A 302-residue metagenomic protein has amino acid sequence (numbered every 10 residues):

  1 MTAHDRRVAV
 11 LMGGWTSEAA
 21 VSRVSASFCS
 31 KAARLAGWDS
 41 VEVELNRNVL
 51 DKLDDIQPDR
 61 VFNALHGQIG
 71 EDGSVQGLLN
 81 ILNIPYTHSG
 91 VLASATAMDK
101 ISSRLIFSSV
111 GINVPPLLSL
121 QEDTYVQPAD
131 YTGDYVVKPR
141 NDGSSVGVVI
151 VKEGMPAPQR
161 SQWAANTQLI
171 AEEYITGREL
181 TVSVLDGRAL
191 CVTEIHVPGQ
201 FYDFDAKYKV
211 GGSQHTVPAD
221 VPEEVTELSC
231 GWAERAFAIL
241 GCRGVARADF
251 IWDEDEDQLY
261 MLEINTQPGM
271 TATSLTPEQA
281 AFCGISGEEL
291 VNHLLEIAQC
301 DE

Functional and structural regions predicted by a protein language model:
M1-L92, T96-M98, S102, S109 (+3 more regions): ATP-binding N-terminal substructure of ATP-dependent carboxylate-amine bond-forming enzymes
M1-M12, L53, T96-G177, C230: Active-site nucleotide/adenylate-binding loops and adjacent lid/helix of ATP-dependent enzymes
S40, P85-Y86, V114, Y135 (+1 more regions): Hydrophobic beta-strand scaffold residues
L118-L120, V148-G154, V184-D186, D253 (+2 more regions): Short beta-strand-to-turn element immediately C-terminal to the catalytic PLP-Schiff-base lysine in fold type I
E153-G231, L259-Y260: Phosphate-binding site of ATP-dependent enzymes
A164-Q168, V210-D255, E289, L294-A298: A long amphipathic alpha-helix within ATP-dependent nucleotide-binding catalytic cores
E173, F237-M270, A280: Conserved metal-phosphate-binding beta-hairpin within the catalytic cores of diverse ATP-dependent phosphoryl-transfer
Q258-E302: C-terminal active-site "lid" helix and adjoining low-complexity regulatory extension at the edge of ATP-using catalytic
